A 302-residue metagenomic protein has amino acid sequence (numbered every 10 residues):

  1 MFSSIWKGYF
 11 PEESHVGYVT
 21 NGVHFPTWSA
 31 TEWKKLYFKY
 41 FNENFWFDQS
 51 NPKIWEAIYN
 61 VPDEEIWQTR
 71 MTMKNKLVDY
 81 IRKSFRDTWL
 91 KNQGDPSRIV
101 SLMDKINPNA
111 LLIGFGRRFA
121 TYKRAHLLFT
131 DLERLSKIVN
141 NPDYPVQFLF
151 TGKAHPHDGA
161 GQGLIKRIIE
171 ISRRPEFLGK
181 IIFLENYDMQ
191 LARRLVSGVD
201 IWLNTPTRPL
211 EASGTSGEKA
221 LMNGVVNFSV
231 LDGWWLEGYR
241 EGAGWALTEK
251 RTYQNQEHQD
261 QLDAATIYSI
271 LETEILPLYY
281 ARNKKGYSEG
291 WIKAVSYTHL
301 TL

Functional and structural regions predicted by a protein language model:
M1-L302: Catalytic cores of carbohydrate-active enzymes across secretory and cytosolic contexts
